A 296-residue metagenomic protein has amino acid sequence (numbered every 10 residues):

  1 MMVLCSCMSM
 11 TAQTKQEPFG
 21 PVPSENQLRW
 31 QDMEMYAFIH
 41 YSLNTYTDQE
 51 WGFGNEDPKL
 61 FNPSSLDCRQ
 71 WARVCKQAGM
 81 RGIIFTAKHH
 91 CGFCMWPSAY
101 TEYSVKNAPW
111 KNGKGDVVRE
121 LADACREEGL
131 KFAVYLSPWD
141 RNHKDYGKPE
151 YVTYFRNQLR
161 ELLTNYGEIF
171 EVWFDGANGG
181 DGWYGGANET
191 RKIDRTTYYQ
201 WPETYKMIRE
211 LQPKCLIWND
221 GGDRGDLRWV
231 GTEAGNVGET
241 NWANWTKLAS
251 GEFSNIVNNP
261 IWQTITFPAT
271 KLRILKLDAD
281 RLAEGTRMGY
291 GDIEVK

Functional and structural regions predicted by a protein language model:
M1-T14: Bacterial Sec-dependent N-terminal signal peptides
V3-L4, G251, Q263: Hydrophobic transmembrane signal anchors and adjacent membrane-proximal interface regions, especially in viral
A12-G251, T266-F267, A283-G285: Mature catalytic domains of secreted/periplasmic carbohydrate-active enzymes
E239, A243-T246, N255-K296: Aromatic, loop-rich ligand-recognition surfaces of beta-strand-rich domains
